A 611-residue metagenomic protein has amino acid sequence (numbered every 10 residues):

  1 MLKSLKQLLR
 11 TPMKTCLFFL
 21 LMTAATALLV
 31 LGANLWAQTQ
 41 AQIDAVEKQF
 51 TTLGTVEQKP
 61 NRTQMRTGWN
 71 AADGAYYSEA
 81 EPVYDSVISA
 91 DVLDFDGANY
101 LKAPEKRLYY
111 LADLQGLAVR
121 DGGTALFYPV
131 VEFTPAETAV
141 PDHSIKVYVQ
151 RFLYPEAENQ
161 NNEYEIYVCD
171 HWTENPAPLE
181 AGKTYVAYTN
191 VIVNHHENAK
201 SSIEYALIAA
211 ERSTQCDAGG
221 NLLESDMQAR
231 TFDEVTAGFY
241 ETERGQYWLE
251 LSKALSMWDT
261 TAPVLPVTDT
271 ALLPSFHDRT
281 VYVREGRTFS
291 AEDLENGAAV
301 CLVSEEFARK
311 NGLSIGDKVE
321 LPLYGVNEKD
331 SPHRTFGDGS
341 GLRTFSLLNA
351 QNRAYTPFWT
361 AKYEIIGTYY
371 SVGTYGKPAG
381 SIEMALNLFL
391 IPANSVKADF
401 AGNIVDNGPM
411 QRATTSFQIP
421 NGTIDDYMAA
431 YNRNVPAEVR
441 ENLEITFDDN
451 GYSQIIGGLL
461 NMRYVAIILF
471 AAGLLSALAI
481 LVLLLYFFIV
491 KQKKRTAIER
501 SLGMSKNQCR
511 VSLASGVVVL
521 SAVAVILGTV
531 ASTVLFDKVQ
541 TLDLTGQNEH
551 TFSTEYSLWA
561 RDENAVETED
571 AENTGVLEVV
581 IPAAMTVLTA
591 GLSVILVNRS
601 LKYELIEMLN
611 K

Functional and structural regions predicted by a protein language model:
M1-V30, A514, K602-E604, N610-K611: N-terminal Sec/SRP start-transfer signal
S4, L484, A571-K611: C-terminal membrane-exit region of the final transmembrane helix in multipass inner-membrane proteins
M13-Q40, G457-A497, V517-L535, I581-S593: Hydrophobic alpha-helical transmembrane segments of multi-pass inner-membrane transport and secretion
K14-A72, A531-Q540, L544: Alpha-helical transmembrane segments
A37, A41-R107, E163-Y167, P176-T184 (+1 more regions): Basic-flanked hydrophobic alpha-helices used for secretion and membrane insertion
A90, E105-P141, V147-R151, G367: Structural detector for short beta-strands of small beta-barrel domains
L535-L577: Short juxtamembrane loops and helix-capping segments at transmembrane helix boundaries of multi-pass membrane proteins
